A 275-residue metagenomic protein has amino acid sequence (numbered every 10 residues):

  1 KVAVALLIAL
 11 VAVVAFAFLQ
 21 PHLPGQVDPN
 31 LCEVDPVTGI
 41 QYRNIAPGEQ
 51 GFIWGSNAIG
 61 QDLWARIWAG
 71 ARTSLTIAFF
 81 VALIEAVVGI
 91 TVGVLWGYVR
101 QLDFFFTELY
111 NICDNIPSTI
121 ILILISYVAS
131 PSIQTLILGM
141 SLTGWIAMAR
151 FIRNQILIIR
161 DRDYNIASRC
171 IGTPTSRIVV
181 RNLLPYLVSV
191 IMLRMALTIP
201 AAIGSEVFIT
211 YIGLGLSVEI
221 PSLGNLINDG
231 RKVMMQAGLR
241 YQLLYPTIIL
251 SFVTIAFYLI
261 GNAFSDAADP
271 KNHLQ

Functional and structural regions predicted by a protein language model:
K1-A86, I90, V94, Q101 (+5 more regions): Gly/Trp-centered helix-boundary motif
I8, W68, F80-I84, L109 (+6 more regions): Hydrophobic residues within alpha-helical transmembrane segments of multi-pass solute transporters/permease subunits
L10, V94, I123-Y127, L136 (+5 more regions): Transmembrane alpha-helix boundary and packing residues in multipass membrane permease domains and related
I53, I84, G89, V94-Y98 (+1 more regions): Generic hydrophobic transmembrane alpha-helix motif, especially the helices
Q61-T76, F80, R100-D103, T107 (+2 more regions): Amphipathic cytosolic juxtamembrane alpha-helices at the membrane-cytosol interface of multi-pass membrane transporters
F79, L83, V87, T91 (+5 more regions): Hydrophobic alpha-helical segments of membrane proteins
S126-S130, I156, G204-I249: Glycine-rich helix-loop "coupling/hinge" segments at transmembrane-helix boundaries in multipass transporters
W145, A149, A202, V253-F257: Alpha-helical transmembrane segments
